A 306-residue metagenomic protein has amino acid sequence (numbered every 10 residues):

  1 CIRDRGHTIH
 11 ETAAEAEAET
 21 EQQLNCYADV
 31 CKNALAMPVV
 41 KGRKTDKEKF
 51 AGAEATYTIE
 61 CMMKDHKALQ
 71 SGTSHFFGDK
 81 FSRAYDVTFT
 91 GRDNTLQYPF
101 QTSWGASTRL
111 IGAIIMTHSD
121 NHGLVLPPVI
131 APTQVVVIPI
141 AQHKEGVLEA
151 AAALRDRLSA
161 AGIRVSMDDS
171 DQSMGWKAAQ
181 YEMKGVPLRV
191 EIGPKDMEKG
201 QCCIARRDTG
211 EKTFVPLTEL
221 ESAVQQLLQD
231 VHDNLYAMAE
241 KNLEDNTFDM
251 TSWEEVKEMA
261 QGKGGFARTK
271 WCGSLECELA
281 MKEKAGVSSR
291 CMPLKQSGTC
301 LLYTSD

Functional and structural regions predicted by a protein language model:
R3-S305: NTP/phosphate- and nucleic-acid-binding module
